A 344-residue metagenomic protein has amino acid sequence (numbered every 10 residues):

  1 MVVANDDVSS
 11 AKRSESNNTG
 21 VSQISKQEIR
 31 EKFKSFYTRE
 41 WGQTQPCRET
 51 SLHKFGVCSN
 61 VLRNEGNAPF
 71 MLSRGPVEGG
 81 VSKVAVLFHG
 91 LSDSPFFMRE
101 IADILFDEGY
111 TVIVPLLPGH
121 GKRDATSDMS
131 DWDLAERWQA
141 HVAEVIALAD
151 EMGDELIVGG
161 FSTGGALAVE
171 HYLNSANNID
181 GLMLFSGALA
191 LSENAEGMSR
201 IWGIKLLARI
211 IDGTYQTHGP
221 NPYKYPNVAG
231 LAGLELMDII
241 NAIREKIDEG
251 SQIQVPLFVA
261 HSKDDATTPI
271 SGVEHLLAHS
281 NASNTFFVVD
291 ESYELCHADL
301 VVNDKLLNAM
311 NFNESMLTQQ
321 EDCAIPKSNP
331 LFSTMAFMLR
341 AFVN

Functional and structural regions predicted by a protein language model:
E65-H120: Short, surface-exposed "cap/lid" segments of acyl-processing enzymes
E100-I101, T268-A282, V288-E291: Short alpha-helix in the alpha/beta-hydrolase fold that links the catalytic acid
R123-M152: Catalytic nucleophile-loop/oxyanion-hole region of alpha/beta-hydrolase and closely related hydrolase-like folds
G159-A168: Gly/Ala-rich beta-loop-alpha elbow adjacent to hydrolase catalytic centers
M183-N194: Active-site nucleophile loop of the alpha/beta-hydrolase fold
I253, V259-H261, D265: Short beta-strand/loop motif that positions the catalytic acidic residue of the alpha/beta-hydrolase fold
K263-T268, E294: Acidic catalytic loop of the alpha/beta-hydrolase fold
C296-N344: Catalytic active-site module of serine/aspartate enzymes centered on a nucleophile-bearing elbow/loop
